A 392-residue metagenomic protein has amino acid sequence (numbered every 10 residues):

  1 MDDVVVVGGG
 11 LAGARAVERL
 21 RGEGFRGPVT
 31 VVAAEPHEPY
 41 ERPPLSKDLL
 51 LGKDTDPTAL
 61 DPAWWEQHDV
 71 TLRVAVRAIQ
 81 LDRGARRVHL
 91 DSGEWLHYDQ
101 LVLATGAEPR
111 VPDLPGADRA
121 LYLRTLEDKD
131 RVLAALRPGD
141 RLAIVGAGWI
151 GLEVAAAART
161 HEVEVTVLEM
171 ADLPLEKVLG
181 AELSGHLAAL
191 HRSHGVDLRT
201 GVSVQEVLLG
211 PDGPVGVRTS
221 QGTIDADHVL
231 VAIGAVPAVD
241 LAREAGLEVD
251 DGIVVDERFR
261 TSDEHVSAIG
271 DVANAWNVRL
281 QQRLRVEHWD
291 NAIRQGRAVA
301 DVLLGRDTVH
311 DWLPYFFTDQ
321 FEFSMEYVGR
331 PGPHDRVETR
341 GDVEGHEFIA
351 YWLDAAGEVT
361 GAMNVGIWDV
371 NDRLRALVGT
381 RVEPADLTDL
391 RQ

Functional and structural regions predicted by a protein language model:
M1-V5, T58-A143, T219-S220, L230-A232 (+3 more regions): FAD-binding core/adjacent interface of flavoenzyme oxidoreductases
D2-D3, V272-W368: Mid-to-C-terminal Rossmann-like scaffold of FAD/NAD(P)H-dependent oxidoreductases
D2-T71, A157-L179: Beta1-alpha1 glycine-rich phosphate/pyrophosphate-binding loop at the start of Rossmann-like nucleotide-binding domains
G8-L11, R124, V145-I150: Glycine-rich Rossmann-fold phosphate-binding loop(s) that bind the pyrophosphate of adenine dinucleotide cofactors
D118-G139, L209, G213-I293, A298: FAD-site-proximal beta/loop scaffold in flavoenzymes
R141, I150-E206, W312-F317: Rossmann-like dinucleotide-binding cores of NAD(P)H-dependent redox enzymes
W368-P384: A short, polar/charged loop-to-alpha-helix boundary motif
P384-Q392: Cysteine/selenocysteine-centered motifs that mediate thiol-based redox chemistry or coordinate metal-sulfur cofactors
